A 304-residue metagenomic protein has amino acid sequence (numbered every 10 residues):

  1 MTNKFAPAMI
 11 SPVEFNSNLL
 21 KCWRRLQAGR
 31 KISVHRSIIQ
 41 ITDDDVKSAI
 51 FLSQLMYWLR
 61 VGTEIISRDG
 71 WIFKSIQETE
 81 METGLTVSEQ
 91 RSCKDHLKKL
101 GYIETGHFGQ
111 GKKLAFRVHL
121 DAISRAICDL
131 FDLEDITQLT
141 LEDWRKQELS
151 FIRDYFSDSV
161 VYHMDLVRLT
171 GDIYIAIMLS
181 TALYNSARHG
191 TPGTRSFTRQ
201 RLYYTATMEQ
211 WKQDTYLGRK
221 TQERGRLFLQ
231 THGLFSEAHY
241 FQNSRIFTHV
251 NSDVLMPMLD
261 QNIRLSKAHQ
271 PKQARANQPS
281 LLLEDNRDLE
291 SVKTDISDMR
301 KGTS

Functional and structural regions predicted by a protein language model:
M1-E78, D95-K99, Q110-K112, I123-E209: Short recognition helix of helix-turn-helix/winged-helix DNA-binding domains
M1-R24, A122-D158, L227, T231 (+3 more regions): Charged low-complexity intrinsically disordered patches
S75-V87, T207-R219: Short helix-coil junctions and helix-kink-helix linkers
L85-H96, L217-F228: Short amphipathic alpha-helical interaction segments
K98-F108, Q230-F241: A short, conserved structural fragment
Q110-H119, Q242-V250: Minor-groove-contacting beta-hairpin "wing" of winged helix-turn-helix DNA-binding domains
Y184, Q200, E209-L227: Structured core of small recognition/catalytic domains
